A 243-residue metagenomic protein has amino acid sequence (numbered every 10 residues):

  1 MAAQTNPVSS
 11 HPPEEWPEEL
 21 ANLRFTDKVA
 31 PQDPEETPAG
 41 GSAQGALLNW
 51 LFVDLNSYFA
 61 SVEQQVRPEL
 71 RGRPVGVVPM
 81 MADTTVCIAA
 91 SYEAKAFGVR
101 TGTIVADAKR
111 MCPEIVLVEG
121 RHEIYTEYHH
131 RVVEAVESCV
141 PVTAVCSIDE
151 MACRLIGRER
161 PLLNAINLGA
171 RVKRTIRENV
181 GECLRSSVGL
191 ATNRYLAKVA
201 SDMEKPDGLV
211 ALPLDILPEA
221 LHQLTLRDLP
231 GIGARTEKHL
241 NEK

Functional and structural regions predicted by a protein language model:
M1-K243: Gly/Gly-Pro- and Ser/Thr-rich, intrinsically disordered tail segments characteristic of DNA damage-repair and tolerance
